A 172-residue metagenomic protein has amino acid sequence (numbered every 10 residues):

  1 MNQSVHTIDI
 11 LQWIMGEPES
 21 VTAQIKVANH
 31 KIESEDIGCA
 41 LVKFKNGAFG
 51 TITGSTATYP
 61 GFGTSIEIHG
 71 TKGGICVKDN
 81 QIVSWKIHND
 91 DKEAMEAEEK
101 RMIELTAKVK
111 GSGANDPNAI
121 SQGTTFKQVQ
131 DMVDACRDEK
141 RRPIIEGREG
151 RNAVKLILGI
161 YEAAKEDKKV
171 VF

Functional and structural regions predicted by a protein language model:
M1-F49, S55-G63, R148: Rossmann-like dinucleotide-binding domain that binds NAD(P)(H)
T7-I8, F126-Q130, I157: A general structural signal for well-ordered alpha-helical segments in protein cores
Q12, V133, L158-Y161: Structural signal for well-ordered, non-membrane alpha-helices
C39, F44, E67, K72-R148 (+1 more regions): C-terminal glycine/acidic-rich active-site capping loop/insertion
T51-G54, V77-D79: Beta-strand scaffold of nucleotide-dependent catalytic cores
G150-A164: C-terminal hydrophobic helical "lid"/dimerization subdomain of Rossmann-like NAD(P)H-dependent oxidoreductases
E162-F172: C-terminal capping/lid region of NAD(P)-dependent oxidoreductase domains
